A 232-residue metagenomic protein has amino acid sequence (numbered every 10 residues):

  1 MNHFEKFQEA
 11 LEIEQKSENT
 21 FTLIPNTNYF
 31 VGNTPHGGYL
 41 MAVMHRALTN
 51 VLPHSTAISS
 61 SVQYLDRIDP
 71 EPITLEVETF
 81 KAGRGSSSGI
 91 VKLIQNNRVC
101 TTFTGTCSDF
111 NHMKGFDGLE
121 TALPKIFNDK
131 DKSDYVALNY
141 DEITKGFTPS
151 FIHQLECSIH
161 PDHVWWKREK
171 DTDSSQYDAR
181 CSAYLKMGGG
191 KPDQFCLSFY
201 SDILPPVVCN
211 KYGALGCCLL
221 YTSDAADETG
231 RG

Functional and structural regions predicted by a protein language model:
M1-S223: Terminal targeting signals and extreme-terminal segments of soluble enzymes
Y221-G232: Single conserved hydrophobic/aromatic residue that forms the stacking wall/gate of nucleotide- or nucleobase-binding
